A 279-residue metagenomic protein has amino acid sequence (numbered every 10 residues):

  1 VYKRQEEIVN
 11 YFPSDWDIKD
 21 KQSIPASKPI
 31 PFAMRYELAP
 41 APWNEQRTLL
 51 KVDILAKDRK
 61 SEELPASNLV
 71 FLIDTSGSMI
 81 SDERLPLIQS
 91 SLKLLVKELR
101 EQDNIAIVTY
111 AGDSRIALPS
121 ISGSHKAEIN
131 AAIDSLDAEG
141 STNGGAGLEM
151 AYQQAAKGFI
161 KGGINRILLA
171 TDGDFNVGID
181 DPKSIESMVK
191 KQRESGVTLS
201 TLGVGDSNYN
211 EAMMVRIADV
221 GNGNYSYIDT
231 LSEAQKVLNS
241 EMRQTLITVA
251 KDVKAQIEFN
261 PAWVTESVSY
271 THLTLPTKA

Functional and structural regions predicted by a protein language model:
V1-Q5, T271-A279: Conserved small/polar residues in nucleotide/adenosyl-binding loops
K3-T75, M79-E101, I105-A106, R115-A131 (+5 more regions): Von Willebrand factor
P25-I30, I160-K161, I179, K183-T198 (+1 more regions): Acidic, polar loop-rich interaction surfaces within structured domains
L50-L55, L72, V108-Y110, A170 (+3 more regions): Generic beta-strand/beta-sheet core signal
D58-E62, S78-I80, I116, K157-G158 (+4 more regions): Short beta-strands and strand-coil junctions in structured, solvent-facing domains, enriched
D58-R59, T75-M79, G112-R115, A138-G140 (+3 more regions): Solvent-exposed loop/turn segments at secondary-structure junctions within structured extracellular/periplasmic domains
I73-S76, I88, I107-Y110, A151 (+3 more regions): DG-centered beta-turn motif at the end of beta-strands
E149-G158: Phosphate/ATP-binding catalytic cores across multiple sugar-kinase/actin-like superfamilies, primarily ASKHA
